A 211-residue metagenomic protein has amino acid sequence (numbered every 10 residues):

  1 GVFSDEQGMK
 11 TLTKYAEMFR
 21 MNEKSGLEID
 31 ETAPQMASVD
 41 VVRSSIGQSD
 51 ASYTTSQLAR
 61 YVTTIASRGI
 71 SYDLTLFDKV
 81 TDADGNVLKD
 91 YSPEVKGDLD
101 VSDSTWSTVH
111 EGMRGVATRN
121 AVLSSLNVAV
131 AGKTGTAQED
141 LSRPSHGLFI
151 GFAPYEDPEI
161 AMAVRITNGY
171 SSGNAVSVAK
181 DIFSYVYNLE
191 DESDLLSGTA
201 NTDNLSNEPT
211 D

Functional and structural regions predicted by a protein language model:
G1-R165, T210-D211: Beta-lactam-recognizing serine transpeptidase/beta-lactamase-like catalytic domain environment
T54-R60, N174-D181: Short amphipathic alpha-helical face segments that pack within enzyme cores and frequently flank/anchor catalytic
L74, S171-N174: Extracytoplasmic/secreted cell-surface and envelope-processing proteins
V87-K89, E94, V178-D211: Short, gly/Ser/Thr-rich active-site loops of penicillin-recognizing serine hydrolases
I166-Y170: A generic structural motif
